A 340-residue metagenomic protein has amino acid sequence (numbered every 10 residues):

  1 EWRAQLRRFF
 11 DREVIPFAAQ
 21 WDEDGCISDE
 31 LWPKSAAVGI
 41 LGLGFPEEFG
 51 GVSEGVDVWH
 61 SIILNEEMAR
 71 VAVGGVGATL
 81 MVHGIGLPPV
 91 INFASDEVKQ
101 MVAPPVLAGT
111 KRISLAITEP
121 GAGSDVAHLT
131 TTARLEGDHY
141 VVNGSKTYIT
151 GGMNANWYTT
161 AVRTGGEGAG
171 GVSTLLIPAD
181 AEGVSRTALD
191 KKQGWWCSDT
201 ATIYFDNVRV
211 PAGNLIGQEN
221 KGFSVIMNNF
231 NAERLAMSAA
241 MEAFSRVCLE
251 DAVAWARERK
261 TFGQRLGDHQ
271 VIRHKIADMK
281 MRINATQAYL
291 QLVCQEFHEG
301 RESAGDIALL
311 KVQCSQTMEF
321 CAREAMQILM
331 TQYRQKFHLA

Functional and structural regions predicted by a protein language model:
E1-V71, T79-M81, F93-V98, P105 (+6 more regions): Alpha-helical interface subdomain recognition
G55-V56, D125-A127, G151-N156, A169-G171 (+2 more regions): Short glycine/proline-enriched turns and hinge-like loops at secondary-structure junctions
L87-F93, L115-A116, A127: Flexible, glycine-rich active-site loops centered on histidine and acidic residues that chelate a metal or position
N92-A94, R134, T160-T164, L176-A179 (+2 more regions): Short beta-strand-to-turn element immediately C-terminal to the catalytic PLP-Schiff-base lysine in fold type I
G109-I117: A short, Trp-centered hydrophobic/proline-enriched beta-strand micro-motif
A122, T147-G152, W195, A232-A236: Glycine-rich phosphate/pyrophosphate-binding beta-alpha loops
H128, D180-P211: Flexible, small-/acidic-enriched active-site or ligand-binding loops
D138-R186: A short core secondary-structure module
